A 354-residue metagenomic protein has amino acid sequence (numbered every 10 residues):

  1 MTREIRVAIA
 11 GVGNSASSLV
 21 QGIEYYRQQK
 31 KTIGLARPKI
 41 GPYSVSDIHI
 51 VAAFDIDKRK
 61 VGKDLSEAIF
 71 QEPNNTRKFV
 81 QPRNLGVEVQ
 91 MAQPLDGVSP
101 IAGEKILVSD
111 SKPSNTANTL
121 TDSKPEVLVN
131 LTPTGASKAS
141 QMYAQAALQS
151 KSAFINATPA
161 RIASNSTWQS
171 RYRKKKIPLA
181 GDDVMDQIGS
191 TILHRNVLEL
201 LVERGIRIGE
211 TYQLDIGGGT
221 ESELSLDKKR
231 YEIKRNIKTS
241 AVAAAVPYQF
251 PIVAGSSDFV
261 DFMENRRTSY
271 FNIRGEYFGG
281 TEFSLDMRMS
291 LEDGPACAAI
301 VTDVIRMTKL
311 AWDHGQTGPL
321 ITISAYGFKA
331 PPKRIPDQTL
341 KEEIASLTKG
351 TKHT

Functional and structural regions predicted by a protein language model:
M1-Y143, L226, Y231-R235, F278: N-terminal glycine-/serine-/threonine-rich beta1-alpha1-beta2 phosphate-ribose binding loop of Rossmann-like
A10, A180-P251: Conserved anion/nucleotide-ligand pocket segment
G13-A16, F54-R59, M185-G189, Q213-T220 (+4 more regions): Glycine-rich beta-alpha junction loops
A16-V20, Q169, R195-L198, V202 (+2 more regions): Predominant activation on well-ordered alpha-helical scaffold segments within soluble catalytic domains
E24-Q28, R173-I177, E199-R207, F278 (+1 more regions): Generic secondary-structure signature for well-ordered alpha-helical cores
R37, R274-T354: C-terminal active-site/capping subdomain that shapes the small-molecule cofactor and substrate pocket of enzyme
T134-Q149, A157-P178: Rossmann-fold NAD(P)-binding glycine/threonine-rich loop
I252-T268, E276: Structured beta-strand/loop patches that form or line metal/cofactor-binding pockets in enzymes
